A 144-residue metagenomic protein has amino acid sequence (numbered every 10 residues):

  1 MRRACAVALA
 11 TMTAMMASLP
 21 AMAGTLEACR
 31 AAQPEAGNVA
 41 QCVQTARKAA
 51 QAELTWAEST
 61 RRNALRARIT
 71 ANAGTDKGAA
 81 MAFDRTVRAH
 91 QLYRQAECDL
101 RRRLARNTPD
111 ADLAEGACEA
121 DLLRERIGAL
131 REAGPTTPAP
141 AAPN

Functional and structural regions predicted by a protein language model:
M1-A4: Positively charged n-region of N-terminal signal peptides that target proteins for export
A6-M12: Sec-dependent N-terminal signal peptides
T13, A17-P20: N-terminal signal peptide c-region/cleavage motif recognized by signal peptidases
M22-N144: N-terminal alpha-helical modules
